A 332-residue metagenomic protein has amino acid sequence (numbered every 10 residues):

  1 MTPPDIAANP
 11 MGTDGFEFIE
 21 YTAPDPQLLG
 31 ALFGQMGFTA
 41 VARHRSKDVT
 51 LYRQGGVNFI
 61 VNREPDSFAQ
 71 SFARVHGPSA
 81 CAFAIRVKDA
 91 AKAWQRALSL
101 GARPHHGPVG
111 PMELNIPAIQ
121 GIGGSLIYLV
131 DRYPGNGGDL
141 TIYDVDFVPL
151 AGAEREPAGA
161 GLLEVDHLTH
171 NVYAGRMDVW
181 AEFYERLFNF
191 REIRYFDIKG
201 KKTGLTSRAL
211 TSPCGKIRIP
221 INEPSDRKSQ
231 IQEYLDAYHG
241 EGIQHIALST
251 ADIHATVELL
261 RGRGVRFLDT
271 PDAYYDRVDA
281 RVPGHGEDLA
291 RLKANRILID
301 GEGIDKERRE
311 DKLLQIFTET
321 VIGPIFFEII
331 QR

Functional and structural regions predicted by a protein language model:
M1-P149, H167, N295, L313-Q315: An N-terminus-focused feature that recognizes amino-terminal "leader" regions
M11-N58, S99, G107-G110, A118-G121 (+4 more regions): Core segments of cupin and vicinal oxygen chelate
G15, S79, A160-H167, G323-F327: Glycine-rich, often proline-containing surface loops adjacent to acidic residues and nearby aromatics that form
Y21-T22, L32, N62-E64, S71-F72 (+9 more regions): A structural feature that tracks compact, well-ordered secondary-structure segments with a strong bias toward
P78-A82, R86-V87, D166-A174, F183 (+2 more regions): Acyl-donor binding region in acyl/amide transferases
I127-N171, R186, R191, K216-P220 (+1 more regions): Acyltransferase donor/substrate-recognition loop-hinge adjacent to the catalytic core
I217-I219, H239-E319, I325-R332: Long compositionally biased, domain-poor regions of proteins
P224-G240: Flexible internal linker/loop segments at domain or repeat junctions
